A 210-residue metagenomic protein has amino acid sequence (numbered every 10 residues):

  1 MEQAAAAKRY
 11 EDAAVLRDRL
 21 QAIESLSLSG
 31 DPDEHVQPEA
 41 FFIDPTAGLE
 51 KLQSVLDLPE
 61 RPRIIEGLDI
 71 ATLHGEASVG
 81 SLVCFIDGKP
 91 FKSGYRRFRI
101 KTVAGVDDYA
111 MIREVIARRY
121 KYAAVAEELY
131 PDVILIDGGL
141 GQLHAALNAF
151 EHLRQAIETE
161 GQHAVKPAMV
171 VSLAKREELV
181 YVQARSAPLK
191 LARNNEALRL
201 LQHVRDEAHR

Functional and structural regions predicted by a protein language model:
M1-R210: Acidic, glycine-enriched active-site microenvironments
